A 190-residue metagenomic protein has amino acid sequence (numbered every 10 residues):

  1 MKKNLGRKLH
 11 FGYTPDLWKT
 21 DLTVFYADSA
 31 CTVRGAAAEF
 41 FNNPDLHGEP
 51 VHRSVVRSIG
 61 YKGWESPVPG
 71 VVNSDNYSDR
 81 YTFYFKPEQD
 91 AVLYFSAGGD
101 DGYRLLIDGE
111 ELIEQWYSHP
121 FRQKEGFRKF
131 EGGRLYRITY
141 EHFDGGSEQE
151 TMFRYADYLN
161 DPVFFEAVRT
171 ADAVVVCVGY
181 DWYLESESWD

Functional and structural regions predicted by a protein language model:
M1-H10: Catalytic phosphate/nucleotide-handling subdomain of diverse soluble enzymes
F11-Y94, G98-E166, T170-S186: Extracellular/secretory pathway-exposed regions associated with glycan biology
W189-D190: Short glycine-enriched, charge-decorated loop/helix-capping segments at active-site entrances that position
